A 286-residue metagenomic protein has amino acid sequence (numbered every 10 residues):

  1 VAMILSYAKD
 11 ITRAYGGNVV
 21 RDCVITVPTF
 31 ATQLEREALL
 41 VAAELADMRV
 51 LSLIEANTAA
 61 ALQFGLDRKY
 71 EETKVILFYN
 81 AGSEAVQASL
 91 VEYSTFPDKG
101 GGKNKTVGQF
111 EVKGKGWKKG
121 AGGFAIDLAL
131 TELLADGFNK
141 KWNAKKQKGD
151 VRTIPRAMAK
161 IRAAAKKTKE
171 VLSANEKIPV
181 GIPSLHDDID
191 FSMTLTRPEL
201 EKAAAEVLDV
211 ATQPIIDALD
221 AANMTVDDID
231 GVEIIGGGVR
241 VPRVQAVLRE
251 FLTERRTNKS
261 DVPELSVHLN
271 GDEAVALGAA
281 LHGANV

Functional and structural regions predicted by a protein language model:
M3, T12-V286: Oxyanion-binding/catalytic loops of NTP- or PPi-dependent enzymes
